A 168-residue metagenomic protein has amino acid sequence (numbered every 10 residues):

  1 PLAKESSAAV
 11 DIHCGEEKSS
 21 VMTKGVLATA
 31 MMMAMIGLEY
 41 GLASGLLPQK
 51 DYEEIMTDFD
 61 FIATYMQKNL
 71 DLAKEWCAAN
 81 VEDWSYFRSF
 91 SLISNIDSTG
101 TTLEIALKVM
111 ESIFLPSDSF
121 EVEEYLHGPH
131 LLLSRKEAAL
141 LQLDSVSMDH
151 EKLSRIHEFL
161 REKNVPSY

Functional and structural regions predicted by a protein language model:
P1-Y168: A SIS-like phosphosugar-recognition module
